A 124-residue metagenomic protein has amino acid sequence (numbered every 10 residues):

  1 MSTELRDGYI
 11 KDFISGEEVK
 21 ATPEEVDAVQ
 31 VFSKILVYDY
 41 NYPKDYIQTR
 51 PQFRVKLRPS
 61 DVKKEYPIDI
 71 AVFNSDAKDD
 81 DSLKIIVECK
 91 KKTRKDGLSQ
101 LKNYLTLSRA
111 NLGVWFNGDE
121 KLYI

Functional and structural regions predicted by a protein language model:
M1-L112, G118-I124: A short, conserved, highly charged catalytic patch centered on acidic carboxylates
